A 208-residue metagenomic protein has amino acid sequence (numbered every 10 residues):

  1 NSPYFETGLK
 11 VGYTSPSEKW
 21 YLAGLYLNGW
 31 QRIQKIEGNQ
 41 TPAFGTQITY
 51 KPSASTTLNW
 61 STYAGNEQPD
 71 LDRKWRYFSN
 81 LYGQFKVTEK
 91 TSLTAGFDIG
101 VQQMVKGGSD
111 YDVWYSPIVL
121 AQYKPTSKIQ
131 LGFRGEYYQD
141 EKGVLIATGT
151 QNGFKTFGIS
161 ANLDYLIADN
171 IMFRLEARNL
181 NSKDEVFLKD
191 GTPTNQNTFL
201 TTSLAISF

Functional and structural regions predicted by a protein language model:
N1-T49, N59-N66, I146-A147: Surface-exposed coil loops of outer-membrane beta-barrel proteins
P3-T7, Q40-F44, W75-S79, Y111-Y115 (+2 more regions): Residues that define the transmembrane beta-barrel architecture of outer-membrane proteins
L9-Y13, T46-Y50, L81-F85, V119-Y123 (+4 more regions): Residues on the lipid-exposed face of transmembrane beta-strands in outer-membrane beta-barrel proteins
S15-S17, K51-S55, F85-E89, P125-S127 (+4 more regions): Outer-membrane beta-barrel proteins
S17-G24, A54-W60, K90-A95, K128-G132 (+1 more regions): Repeated loop/turn-to-beta-strand initiation elements of outer-membrane beta-barrel proteins
Y26-W30, T62-Q68, I99-Q103, Y137-E141 (+2 more regions): Transmembrane beta-strands of outer-membrane beta-barrel pores
I33-T41, P69-F78, M104-W114, E141-T150 (+1 more regions): Outer-membrane beta-barrel translocator domains and adjoining extracellular loop/strand segments of Gram-negative
Y165-M172, T194-F208: Outer-membrane beta-barrel "beta-signal"
